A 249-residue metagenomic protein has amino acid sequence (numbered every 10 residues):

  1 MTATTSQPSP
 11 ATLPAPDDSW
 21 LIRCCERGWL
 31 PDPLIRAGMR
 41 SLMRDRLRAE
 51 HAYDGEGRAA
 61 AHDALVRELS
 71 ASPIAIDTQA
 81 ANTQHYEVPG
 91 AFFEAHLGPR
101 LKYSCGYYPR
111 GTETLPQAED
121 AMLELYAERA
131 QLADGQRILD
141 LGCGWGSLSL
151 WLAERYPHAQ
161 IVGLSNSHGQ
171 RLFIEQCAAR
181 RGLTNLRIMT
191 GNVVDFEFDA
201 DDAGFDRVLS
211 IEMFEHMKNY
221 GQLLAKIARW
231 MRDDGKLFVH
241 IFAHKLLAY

Functional and structural regions predicted by a protein language model:
M1-A81: N-terminal accessory segments
R46-R129, A133: Conserved Class I S-adenosyl-L-methionine-dependent methyltransferase catalytic core
G135-G144: Conserved class I S-adenosyl-L-methionine
W145-P157: Conserved SAM-binding loop of SAM-dependent methyltransferases across substrates and taxa, primarily the Class I
R180-D195: Conserved SAM-binding strand-loop segment of SAM-dependent methyltransferases
V194-V208: A short acidic, Gly/Pro-enriched loop at the edge of an enzyme's catalytic core that lines a small-molecule cofactor
G221-D234: A short glycine-rich, Lys/Arg-flanked "PGG" loop and its adjoining helix->strand segment in the class I
K236-Y249: Conserved class I S-adenosyl-L-methionine
